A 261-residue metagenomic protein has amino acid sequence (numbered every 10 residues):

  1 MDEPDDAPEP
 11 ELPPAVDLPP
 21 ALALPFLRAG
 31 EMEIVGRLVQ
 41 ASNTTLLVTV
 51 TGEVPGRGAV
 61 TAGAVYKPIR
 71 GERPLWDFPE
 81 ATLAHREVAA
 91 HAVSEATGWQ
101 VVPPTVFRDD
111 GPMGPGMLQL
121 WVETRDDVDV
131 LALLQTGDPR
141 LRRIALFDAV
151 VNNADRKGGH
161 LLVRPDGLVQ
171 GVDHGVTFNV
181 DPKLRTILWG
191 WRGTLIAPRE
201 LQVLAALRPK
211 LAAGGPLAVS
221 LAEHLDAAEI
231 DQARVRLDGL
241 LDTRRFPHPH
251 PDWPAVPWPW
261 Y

Functional and structural regions predicted by a protein language model:
M1-Y261: Phosphate/dinucleotide-binding and metal-coordinating scaffold of catalytic cores in nucleotide-dependent enzymes
